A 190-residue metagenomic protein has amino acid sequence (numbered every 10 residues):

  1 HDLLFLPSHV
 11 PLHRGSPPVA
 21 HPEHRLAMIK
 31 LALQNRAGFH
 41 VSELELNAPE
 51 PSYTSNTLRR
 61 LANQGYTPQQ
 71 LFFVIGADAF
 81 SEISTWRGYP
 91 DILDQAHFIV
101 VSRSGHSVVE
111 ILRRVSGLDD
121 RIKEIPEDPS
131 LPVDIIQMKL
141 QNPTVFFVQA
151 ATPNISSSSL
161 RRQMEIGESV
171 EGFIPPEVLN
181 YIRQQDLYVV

Functional and structural regions predicted by a protein language model:
H1-V190: Nucleotidyltransferase catalytic core that binds NTPs
